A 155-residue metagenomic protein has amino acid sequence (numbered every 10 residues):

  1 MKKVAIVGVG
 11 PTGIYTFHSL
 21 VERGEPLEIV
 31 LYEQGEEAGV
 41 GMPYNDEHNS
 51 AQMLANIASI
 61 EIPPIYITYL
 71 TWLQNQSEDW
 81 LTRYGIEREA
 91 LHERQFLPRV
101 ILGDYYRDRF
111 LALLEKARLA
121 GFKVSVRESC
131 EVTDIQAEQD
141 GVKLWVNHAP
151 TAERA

Functional and structural regions predicted by a protein language model:
K2-V30: N-terminal Rossmann-like FAD-binding beta1-loop-alpha1 element of flavoenzymes
P11-T12, E36-E37, T133: Short, solvent-exposed loop/turn segments at secondary-structure junctions
V30-Y32, R127: Hydrophobic/aromatic beta-strand patches that form the interior of the parallel beta-sheet core in alpha/beta enzyme
Y32-D108: Glycine-rich active-site loop/strand segments that organize a redox cofactor
G103-R127: Helical element adjacent to the flavin cofactor pocket in flavoenzyme catalytic cores
V126-V142: A conserved short coil-to-beta-strand element within the FAD-binding core of flavoproteins
N147-A155: Core beta-strand elements of the Rossmann-like FAD/NAD(P) dinucleotide-binding domain in flavoenzyme oxidoreductases
